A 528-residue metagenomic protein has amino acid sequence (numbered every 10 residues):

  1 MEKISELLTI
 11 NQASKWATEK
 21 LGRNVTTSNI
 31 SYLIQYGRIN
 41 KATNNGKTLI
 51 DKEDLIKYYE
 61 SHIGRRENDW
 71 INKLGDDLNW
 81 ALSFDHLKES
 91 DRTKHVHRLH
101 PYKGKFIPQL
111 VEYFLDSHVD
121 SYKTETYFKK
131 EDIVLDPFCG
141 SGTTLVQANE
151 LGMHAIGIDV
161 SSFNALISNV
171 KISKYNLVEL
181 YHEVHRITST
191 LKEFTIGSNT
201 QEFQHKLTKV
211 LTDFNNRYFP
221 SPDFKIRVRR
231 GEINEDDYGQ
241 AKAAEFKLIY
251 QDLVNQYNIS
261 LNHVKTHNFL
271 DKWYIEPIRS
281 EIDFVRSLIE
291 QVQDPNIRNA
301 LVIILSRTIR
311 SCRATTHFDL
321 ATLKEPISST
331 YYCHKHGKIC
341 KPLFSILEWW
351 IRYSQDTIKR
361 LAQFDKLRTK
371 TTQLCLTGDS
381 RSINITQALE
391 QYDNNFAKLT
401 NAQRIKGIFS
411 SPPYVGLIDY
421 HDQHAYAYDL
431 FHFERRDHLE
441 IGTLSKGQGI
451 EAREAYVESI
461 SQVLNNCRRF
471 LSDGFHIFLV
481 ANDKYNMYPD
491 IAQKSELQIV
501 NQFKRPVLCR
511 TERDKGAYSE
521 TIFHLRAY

Functional and structural regions predicted by a protein language model:
M1-T27: Polyanion-binding surface elements
L8-Q12, I34-G64: Short helix-start
K73-F128, L151, I156-K398, Q403-R404 (+4 more regions): Nucleic-acid modification enzymes, centered on SAM-dependent nucleic-acid methyltransferases
R92, N482-Y528: Class I S-adenosyl-L-methionine
K130-F138: Conserved class I S-adenosyl-L-methionine
G142-V146: Glycine-rich SAM-binding Motif I of class I
A402, V457-D473: A short glycine-rich, Lys/Arg-flanked "PGG" loop and its adjoining helix->strand segment in the class I
R436-I441, G474-A481: Conserved beta-strand signature within the Rossmann-like core of class I S-adenosyl-L-methionine
